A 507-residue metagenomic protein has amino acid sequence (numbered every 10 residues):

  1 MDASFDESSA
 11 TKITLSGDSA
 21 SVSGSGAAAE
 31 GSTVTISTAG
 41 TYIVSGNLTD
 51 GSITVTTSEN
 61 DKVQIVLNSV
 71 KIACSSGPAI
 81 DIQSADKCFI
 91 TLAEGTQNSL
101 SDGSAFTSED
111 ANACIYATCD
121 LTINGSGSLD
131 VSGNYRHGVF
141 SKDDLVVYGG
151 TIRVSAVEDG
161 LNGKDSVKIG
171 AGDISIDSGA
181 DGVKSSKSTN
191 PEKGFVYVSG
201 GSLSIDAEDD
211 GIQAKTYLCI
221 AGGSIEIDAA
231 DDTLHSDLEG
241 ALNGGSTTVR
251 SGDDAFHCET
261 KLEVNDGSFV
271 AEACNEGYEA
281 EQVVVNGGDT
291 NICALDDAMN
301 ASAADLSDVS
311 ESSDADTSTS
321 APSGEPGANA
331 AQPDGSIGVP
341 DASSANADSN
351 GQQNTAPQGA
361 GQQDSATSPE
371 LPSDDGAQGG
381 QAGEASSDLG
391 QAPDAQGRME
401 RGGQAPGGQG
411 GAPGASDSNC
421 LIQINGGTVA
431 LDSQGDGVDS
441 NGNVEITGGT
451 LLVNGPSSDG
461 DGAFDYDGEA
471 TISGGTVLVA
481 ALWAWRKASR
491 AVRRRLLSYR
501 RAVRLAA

Functional and structural regions predicted by a protein language model:
M1-A507: A composition-driven surface/loop motif
